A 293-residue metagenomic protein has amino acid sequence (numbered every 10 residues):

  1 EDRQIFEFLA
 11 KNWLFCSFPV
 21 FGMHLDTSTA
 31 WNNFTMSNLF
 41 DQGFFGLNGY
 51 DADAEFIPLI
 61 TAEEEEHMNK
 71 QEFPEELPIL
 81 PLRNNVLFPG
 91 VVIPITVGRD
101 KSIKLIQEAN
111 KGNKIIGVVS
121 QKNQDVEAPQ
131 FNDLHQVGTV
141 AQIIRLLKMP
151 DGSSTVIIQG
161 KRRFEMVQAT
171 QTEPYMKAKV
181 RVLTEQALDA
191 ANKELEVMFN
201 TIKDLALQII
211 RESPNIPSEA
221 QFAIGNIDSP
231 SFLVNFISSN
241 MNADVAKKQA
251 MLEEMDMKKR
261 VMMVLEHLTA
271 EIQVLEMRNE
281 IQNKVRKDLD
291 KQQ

Functional and structural regions predicted by a protein language model:
F6-L9, W13-P19, L25: Short hydrophobic targeting helices and cationic amphipathic motifs that mediate membrane/organellar targeting
L14, H24-D26, A30-Q293: N-terminal low-complexity, acidic/polar interaction/targeting segments
